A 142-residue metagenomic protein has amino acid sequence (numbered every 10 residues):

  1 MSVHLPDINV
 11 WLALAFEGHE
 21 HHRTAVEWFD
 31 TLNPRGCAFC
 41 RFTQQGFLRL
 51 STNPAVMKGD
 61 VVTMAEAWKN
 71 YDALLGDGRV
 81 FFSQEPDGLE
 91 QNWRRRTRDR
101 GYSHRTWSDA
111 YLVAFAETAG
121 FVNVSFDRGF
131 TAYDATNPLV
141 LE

Functional and structural regions predicted by a protein language model:
M1-F39, P54-E66: Short, well-structured N-terminal submotif of metal-dependent ribonuclease cores
D7, R105-T106, D127, E142: Histidine- and aromatic-rich ligand-binding microenvironments
A13, L48-R49, D72: Generic alpha-helical structural context detector
G36, N92-R94, N137-P138: A generic "structured core" feature
F42-G46, S108: Short, conserved alpha-helical segments within structured domains
G76-V124: Active-site neighborhoods of divalent-metal-dependent phosphate/nucleic-acid chemistry enzymes
F82-Q84, L139-E142: Short acidic-hydrophobic, aromatic-tinged amphipathic segments that line or gate anion-handling sites
F130-T136: Short loop/helix-cap segments at secondary-structure boundaries that form the rim of catalytic
